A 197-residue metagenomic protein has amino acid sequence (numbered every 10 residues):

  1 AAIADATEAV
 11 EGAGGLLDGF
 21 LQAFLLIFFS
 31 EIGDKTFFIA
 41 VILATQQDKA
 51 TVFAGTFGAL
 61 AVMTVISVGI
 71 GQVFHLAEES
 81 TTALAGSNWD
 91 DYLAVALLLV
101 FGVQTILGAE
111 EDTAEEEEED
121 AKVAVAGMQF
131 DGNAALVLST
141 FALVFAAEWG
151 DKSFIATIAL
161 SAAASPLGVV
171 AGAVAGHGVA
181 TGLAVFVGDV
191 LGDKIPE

Functional and structural regions predicted by a protein language model:
A1-A4, G12, K49-A126, V187-P196: Membrane helix-loop-helix hairpins that form the core translocation module of multi-pass transporters
E8, G12, E118-S153: Selected transmembrane alpha-helices and immediately adjacent juxtamembrane segments of polytopic inner-membrane
E8-A83, A156-G176: Juxtamembrane transmembrane-helix termini in multi-pass membrane transport proteins
Q22, S67, S139, K152 (+1 more regions): Functionally critical, cavity-lining and gating residues within the transmembrane helices of 12-TM secondary
L26-S30, L60, L97-T105, L143-A147 (+1 more regions): Alpha-helical transmembrane segments of multi-pass membrane proteins
I27, A40-V41, D91, L98 (+6 more regions): Non-heme di-metal
E110-T113, K152-S153, L167-V170: Short, structured loop/turn "capping" segments at alpha-beta junctions
G172-E197: C-terminal transmembrane module of eukaryotic multi-pass membrane proteins
